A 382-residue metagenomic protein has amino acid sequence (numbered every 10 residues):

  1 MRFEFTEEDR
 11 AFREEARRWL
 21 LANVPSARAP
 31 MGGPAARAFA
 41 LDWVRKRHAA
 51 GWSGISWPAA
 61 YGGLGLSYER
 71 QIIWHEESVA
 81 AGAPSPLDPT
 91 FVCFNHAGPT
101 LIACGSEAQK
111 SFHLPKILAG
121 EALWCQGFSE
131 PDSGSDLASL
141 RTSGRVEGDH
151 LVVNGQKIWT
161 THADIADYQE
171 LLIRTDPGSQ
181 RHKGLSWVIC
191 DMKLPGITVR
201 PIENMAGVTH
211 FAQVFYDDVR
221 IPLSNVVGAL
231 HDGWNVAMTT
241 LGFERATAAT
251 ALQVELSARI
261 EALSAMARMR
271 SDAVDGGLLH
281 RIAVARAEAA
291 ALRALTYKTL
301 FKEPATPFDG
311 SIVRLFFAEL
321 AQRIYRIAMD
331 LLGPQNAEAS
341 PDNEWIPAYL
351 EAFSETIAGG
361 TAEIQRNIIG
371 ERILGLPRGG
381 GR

Functional and structural regions predicted by a protein language model:
R2, E69, I73-E77, H96 (+3 more regions): Glycine-rich phosphate/cofactor-binding loops in nucleotide/flavin-utilizing enzymes
F3-F5, I197-A291, E355: Glycine-rich beta->alpha junctions and the first turn(s) of the following alpha-helix
R28-P34, R268-L279, A289-N343: C-terminal helix-coil-helix/basic helical segment that borders enzyme active sites and/or dimer interfaces and provides
H48-S111, P115-G120, H162-Y168, A289 (+5 more regions): Internal helix-loop-helix
F94, G134, I158-A163, M205-A206 (+1 more regions): Glycine-rich phosphate/pyrophosphate-binding beta-alpha loops
G120-F128, L172: A short, Trp-centered hydrophobic/proline-enriched beta-strand micro-motif
T142-R145: A structural signal for short hydrophobic beta-strand segments in well-ordered beta-sheet cores
D149-H150, N154-R200: A short core secondary-structure module
